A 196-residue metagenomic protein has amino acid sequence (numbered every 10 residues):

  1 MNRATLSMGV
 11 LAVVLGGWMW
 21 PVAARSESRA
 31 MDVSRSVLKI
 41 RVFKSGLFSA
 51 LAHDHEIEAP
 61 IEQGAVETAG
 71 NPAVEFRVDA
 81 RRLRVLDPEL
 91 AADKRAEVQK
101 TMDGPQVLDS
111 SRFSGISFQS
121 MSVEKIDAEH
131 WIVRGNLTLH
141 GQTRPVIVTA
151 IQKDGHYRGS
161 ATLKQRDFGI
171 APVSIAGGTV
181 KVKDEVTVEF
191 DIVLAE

Functional and structural regions predicted by a protein language model:
M1-V10: Bacterial N-terminal signal peptides that target proteins for export
G9-W18: Bacterial N-terminal signal peptides
V22-E196: Low-complexity, acidic/polar, glycine-enriched regions of mature
